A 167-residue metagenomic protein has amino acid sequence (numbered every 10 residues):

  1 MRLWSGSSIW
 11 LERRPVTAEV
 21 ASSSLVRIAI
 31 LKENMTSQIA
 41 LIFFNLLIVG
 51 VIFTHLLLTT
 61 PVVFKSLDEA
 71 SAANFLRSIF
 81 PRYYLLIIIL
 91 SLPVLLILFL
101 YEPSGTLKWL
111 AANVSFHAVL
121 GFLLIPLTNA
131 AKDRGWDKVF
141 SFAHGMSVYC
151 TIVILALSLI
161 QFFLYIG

Functional and structural regions predicted by a protein language model:
M1, S7-I9, S22: Short, positively charged low-complexity motifs
R2, R13-R14, R27: Basic polycationic patches enriched in arginine
G6-S8, E12, K138: Intrinsic disorder/low-complexity segments enriched in polar/charged and small flexible residues
W10, T17, A29-L31, G167: Residues marking helix boundaries in flexible regions
S23-N34: Short, Lys/Arg-enriched N-terminal segments with co-localized hydrophobic residues within the first ~10-30 amino acids
N34-G167: Polytopic transmembrane helical bundles with strong interfacial aromatic enrichment
